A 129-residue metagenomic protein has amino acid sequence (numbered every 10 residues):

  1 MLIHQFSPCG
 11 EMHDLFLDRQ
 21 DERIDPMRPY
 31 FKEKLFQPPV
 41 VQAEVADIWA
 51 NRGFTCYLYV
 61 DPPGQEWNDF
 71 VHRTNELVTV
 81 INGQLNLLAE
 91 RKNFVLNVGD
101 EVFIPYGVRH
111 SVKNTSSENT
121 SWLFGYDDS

Functional and structural regions predicted by a protein language model:
M1-Y59: A short, N-terminal "cap"/entry segment at the start of jelly-roll beta-barrel domains of the cupin/DSBH fold
A46-I48, E66-H72, K113-T115: Short histidine-centered beta-strand/loop micro-motifs that create catalytic or ligand/metal-coordination sites
R52, L88-K92: Short strand-coil-strand connectors
D61, V71-L87: Short, conserved beta-strand element in jelly-roll/cupin
P63, R73, K92, V108-R109 (+1 more regions): A generic "binding-loop/recognition-motif" signal
R91-Y106: Short acidic-glycine-tyrosine-enriched beta hairpin
Y106-S129: Ligand-binding loop in jelly-roll beta-barrel domains
